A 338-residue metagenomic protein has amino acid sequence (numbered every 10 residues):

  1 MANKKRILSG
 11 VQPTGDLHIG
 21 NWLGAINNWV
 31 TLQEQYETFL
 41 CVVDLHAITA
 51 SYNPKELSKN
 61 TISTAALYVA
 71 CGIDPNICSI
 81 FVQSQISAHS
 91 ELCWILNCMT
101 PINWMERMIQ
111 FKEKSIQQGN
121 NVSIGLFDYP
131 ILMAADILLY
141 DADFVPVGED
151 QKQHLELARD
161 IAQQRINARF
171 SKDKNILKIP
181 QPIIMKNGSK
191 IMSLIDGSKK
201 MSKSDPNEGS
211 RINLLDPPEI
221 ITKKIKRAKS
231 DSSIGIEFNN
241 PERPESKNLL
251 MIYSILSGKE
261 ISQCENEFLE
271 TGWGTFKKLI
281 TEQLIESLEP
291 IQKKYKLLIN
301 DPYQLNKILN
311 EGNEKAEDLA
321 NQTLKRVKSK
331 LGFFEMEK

Functional and structural regions predicted by a protein language model:
A2-L8, P13-A135, Q283, K296: N-terminal Rossmann-like or analogous alpha/beta NTP/dinucleotide-binding catalytic cores that position adenine
V11-P13, D44-H46, D143-F144, D205 (+1 more regions): Short, histidine-centered active-site or binding-site loop motifs used for metal coordination, general acid-base
N21, R159-K338: Conserved nucleotide- and phosphate/pyrophosphate-binding catalytic cores in adenylate/nucleotidyl-handling enzymes
N53-P54, F144-G148, I236: Short, polar/flexible loop-turn hinges at active-site or ligand-entry regions and domain interfaces
A65, G72, T100-N103, A142 (+2 more regions): A generic secondary-structure signal for well-formed alpha-helical elements
I102-E106, L139-P146, I255-C264: Short helix-capping/linker segments at secondary-structure and domain boundaries
Q110-R169: Internal, conserved structured core segments that host functional sites
